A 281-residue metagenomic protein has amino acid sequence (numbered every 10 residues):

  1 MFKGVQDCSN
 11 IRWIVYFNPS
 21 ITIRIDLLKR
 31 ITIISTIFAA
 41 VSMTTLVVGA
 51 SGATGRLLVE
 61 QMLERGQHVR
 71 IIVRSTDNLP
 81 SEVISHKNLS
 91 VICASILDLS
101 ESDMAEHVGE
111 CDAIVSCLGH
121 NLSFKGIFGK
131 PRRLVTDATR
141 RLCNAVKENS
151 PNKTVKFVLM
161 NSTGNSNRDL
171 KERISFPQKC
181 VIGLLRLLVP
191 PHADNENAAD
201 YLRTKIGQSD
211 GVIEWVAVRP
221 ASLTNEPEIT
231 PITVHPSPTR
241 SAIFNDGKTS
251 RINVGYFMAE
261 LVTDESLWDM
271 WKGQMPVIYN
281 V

Functional and structural regions predicted by a protein language model:
T44, A53, S241-V281: Mid/C-terminal beta-alpha module of Rossmann-like enzyme folds, strongest in SDR-family dehydrogenases/epimerases
T45-R65: N-terminal Rossmann NAD(P)H-binding glycine-rich loop of SDR-like oxidoreductase domains
H68-R74: Conserved glycine-rich Rossmann-like NAD(P)H-binding loop of the short-chain dehydrogenase/reductase
I71, P80-R141, A145-E148: NAD(P)H-binding glycine-rich loop region in Rossmannoid oxidoreductase-like domains and their noncatalytic homologs
G129-T136, S175, L187-N197, G247-I252: Short-chain dehydrogenase/reductase
R141-P190: Conserved Rossmann-fold NAD(P)-dependent oxidoreductase catalytic core, especially the SDR/UDP-sugar
A199-N225: Conserved beta-loop-beta element that borders a ligand/cofactor-binding pocket
